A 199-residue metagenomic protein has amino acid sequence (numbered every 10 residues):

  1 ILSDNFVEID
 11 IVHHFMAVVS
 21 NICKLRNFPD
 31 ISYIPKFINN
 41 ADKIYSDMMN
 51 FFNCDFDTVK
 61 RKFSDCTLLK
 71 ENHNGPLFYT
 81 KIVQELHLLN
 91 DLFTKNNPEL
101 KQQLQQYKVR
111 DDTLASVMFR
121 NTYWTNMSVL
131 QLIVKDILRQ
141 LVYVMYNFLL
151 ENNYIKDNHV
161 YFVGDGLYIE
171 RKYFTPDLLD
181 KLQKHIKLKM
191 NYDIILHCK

Functional and structural regions predicted by a protein language model:
I1-T125: Helical catalytic core of nucleic-acid polymerases
E8-H13, D42, D57, D136-Y143 (+2 more regions): Conserved structured core elements
E8-I11, F63, D157-R171: Catalytic palm active-site di-aspartate
F15-I22, E170-L178: A short acidic (Asp/Glu
N121-I137: Short glycine-/aliphatic-rich beta-strand segments at the starts of folded cytosolic domains
I133-Y154: Short amphipathic alpha-helix segments
F174-K199: Polymerase palm active-site segment centered on the conserved acidic dipeptide of motif C
